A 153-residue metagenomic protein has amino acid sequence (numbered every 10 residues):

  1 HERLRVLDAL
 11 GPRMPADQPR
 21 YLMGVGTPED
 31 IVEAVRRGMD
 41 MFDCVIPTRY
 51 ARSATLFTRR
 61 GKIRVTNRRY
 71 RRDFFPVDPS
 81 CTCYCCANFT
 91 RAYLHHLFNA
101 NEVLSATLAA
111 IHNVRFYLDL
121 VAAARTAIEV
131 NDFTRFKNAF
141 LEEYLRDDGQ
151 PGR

Functional and structural regions predicted by a protein language model:
H1-V77: Glycine-rich phosphate/ribose-binding loops and adjacent secondary-structure elements that form binding surfaces
D78-R153: C-terminal extensions of enzymes
